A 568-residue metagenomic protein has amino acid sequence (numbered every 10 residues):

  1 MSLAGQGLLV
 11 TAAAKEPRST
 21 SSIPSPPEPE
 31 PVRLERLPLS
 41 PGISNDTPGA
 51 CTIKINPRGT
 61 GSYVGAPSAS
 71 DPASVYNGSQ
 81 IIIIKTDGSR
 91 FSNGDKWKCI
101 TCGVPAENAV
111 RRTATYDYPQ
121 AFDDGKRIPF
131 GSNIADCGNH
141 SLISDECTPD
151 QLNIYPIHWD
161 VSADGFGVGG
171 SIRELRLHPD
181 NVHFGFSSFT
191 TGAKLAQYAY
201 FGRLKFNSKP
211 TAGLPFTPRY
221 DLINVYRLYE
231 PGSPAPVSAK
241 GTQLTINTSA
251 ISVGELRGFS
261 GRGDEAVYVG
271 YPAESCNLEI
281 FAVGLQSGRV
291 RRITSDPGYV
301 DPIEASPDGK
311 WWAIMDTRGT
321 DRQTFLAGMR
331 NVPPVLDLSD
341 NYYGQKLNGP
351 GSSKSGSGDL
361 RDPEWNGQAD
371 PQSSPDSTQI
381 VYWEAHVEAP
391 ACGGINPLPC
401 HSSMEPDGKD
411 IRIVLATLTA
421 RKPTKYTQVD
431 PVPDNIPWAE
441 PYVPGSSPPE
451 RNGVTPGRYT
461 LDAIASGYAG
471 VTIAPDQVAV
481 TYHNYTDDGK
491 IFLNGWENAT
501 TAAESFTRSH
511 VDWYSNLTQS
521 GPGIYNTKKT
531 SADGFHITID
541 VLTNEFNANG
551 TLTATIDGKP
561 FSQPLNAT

Functional and structural regions predicted by a protein language model:
M1-A14: Fungal secretory targeting signals
K15-T568: Sequence signature of WD/YWTD-type beta-propeller architectures
